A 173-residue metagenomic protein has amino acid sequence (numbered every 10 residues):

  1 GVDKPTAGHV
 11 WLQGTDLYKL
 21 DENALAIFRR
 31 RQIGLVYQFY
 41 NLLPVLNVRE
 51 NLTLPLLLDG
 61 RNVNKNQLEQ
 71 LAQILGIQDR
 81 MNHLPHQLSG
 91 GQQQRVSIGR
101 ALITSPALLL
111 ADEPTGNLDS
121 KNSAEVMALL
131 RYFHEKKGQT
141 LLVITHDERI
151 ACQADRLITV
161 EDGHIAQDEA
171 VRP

Functional and structural regions predicted by a protein language model:
G1-V160: ABC family nucleotide-binding domain
E135, Q167-P173: C-terminal segments of enzyme domains that contribute to small-molecule binding surfaces
L157-E169: H-loop (His-switch) and adjacent beta-strand-loop-beta switch element of ABC-type ATPase nucleotide-binding domains
